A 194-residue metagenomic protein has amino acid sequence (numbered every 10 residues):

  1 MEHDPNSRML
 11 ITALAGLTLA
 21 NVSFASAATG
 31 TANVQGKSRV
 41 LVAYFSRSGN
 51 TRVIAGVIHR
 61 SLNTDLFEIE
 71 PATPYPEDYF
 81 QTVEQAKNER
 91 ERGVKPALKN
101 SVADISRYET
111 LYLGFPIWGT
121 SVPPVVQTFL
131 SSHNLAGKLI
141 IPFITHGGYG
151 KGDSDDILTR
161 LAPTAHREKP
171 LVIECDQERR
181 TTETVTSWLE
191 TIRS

Functional and structural regions predicted by a protein language model:
M1-T18: N-terminal secretory signal peptides and thylakoid transit peptides that target proteins across membranes
E2, A32-L41, F45-P71, R90-S194: FMN-binding flavodoxin-like domain, especially the glycine-rich phosphate-binding loop
A20-S23: N-terminal signal peptide c-region/cleavage motif recognized by signal peptidases
A25-G30: Boundary at the C-terminal end of the N-terminal hydrophobic targeting segment
T73-R90: N-terminal beta-loop-helix "entrance" segment that forms/cooperates in small-molecule cofactor or anionic ligand
